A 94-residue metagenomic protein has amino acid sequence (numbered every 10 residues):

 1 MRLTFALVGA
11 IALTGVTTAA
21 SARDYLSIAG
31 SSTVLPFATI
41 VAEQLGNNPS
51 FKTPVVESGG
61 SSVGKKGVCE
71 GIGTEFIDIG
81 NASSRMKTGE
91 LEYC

Functional and structural regions predicted by a protein language model:
M1-F5: Positively charged n-region of N-terminal signal peptides that target proteins for export
A6-G15: Bacterial N-terminal signal peptides
V16-A22: Sec/Tat signal peptide C-region and signal peptidase I cleavage site
R23-C94: N-terminal segment of the mature folded domain
